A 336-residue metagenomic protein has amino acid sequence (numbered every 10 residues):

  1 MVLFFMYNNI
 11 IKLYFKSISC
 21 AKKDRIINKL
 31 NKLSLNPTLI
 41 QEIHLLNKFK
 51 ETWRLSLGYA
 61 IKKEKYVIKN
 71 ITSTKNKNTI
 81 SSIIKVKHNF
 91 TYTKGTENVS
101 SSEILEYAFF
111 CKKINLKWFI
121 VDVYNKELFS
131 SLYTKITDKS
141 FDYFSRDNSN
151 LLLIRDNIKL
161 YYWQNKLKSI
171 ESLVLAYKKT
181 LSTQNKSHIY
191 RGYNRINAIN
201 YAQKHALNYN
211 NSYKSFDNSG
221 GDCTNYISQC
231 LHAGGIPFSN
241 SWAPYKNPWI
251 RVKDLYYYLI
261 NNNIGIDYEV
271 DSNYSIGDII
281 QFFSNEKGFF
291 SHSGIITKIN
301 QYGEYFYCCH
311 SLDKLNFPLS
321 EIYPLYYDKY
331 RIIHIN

Functional and structural regions predicted by a protein language model:
M1-L57, N211-S215, Y226, L231-A233: Core segments of small alpha/beta cavity-forming domains
N47-T96: Surface-exposed, charged secondary-structure patches
K65-S73, L105-K113, G294: Hydrophobic/aromatic beta-strand elements that line small-molecule binding cavities or substrate pockets in beta-rich
I71-S82, C111-K117, N273, K298-Y302: A short, structured loop/turn motif at beta-sheet edges
S102-V174, E304-H310: Short beta-strand edge/turn micro-motifs at domain boundaries
S169-N247: N-terminal capping segments
K246-Y307: ...with weaker cross-activation on analogous glycine-rich loops/strands in unrelated enzymes
F306, Y323-N336: Low-complexity, Gly/Ser/Thr/Pro-rich intrinsically disordered linker/tail segments
